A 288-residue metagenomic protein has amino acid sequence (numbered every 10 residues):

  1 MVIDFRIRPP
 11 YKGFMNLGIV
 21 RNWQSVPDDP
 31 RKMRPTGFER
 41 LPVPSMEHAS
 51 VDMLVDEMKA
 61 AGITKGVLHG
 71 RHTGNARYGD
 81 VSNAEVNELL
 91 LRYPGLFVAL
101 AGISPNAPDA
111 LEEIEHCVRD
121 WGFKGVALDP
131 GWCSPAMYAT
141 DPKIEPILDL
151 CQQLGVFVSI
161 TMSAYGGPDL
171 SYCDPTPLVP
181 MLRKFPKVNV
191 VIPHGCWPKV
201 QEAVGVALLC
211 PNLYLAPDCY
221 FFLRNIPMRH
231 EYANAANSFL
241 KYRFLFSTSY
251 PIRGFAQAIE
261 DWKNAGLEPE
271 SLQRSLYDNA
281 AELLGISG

Functional and structural regions predicted by a protein language model:
M1-F5, Y11-A60, T64-K65, E115-H116 (+2 more regions): Mid-to-C-terminal alpha-helical segments outside catalytic/metal-binding sites
R6, M58, V86, C117 (+7 more regions): Conserved, mostly hydrophobic/aromatic
R6-R8, L68-H69, L100-G102, A127-D129 (+5 more regions): A cross-family glycoside hydrolase active-site/sugar-binding cleft signature
R40-V43, N75-D80, P168-Y172: Short, flexible/disordered intra-domain loops and linkers
H48-K59, D80-N87, L91, P108-R119 (+6 more regions): Amphipathic, non-transmembrane alpha-helical secondary structure
T64-L68, T73-G166, F222: Active-site gating/metal-coordination segments in enzymes
F123-G125, M137-L245: Catalytic pocket-lining loop regions of alpha/beta-barrel enzymes, especially the amidohydrolase/enolase/GH5 lineages
